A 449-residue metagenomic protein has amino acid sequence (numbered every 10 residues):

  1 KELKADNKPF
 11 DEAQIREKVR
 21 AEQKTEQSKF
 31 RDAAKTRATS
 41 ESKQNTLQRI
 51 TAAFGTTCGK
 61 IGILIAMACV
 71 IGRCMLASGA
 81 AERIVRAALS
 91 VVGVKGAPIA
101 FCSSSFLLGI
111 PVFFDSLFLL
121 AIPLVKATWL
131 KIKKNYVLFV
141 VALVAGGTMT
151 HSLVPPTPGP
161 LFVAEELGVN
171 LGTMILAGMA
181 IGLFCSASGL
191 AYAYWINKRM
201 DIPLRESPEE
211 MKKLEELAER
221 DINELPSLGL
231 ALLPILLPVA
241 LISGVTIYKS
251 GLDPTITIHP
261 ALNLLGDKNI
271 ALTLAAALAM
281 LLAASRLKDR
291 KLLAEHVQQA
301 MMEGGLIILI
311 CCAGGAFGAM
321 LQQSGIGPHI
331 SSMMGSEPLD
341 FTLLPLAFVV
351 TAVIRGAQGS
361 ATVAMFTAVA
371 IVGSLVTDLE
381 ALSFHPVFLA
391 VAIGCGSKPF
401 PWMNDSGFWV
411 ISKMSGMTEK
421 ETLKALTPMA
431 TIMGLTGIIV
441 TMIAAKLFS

Functional and structural regions predicted by a protein language model:
K1, V19, I65-G72, S104-L108 (+7 more regions): Hydrophobic core segments of alpha-helical transmembrane domains in multi-pass membrane transport and ion-translocation
K1-M67, R83-V91, L241-A313, H329-E337: Hydrophobic transmembrane alpha-helices of multi-pass solute/ion transporters
E41, L76-A81, V91-K95, T128-L138 (+3 more regions): Juxtamembrane helix-boundary/capping and inter-helix hinge elements in multi-pass membrane proteins
G62-A68, V91-L124, C311-G314, E337-L375 (+2 more regions): Hydrophobic alpha-helical transmembrane segments of multi-pass integral membrane proteins, predominantly secondary
C69-V70, R83-R86, S116-T128, T157-L167 (+4 more regions): Re-entrant/interfacial helical elements at transmembrane boundaries that shape and gate the permeation pathway
V94-G109, I132-S152, G172-M179, L183 (+3 more regions): Alpha-helical transmembrane segments of multi-pass membrane proteins
I132-K134, T173-A218, C395-S449: Juxtamembrane and boundary regions of transmembrane helices in multi-pass small-molecule transporters and channels
L176-H296, S449: Long, contiguous bundles of hydrophobic transmembrane helices that form the permeation core of multi-pass
